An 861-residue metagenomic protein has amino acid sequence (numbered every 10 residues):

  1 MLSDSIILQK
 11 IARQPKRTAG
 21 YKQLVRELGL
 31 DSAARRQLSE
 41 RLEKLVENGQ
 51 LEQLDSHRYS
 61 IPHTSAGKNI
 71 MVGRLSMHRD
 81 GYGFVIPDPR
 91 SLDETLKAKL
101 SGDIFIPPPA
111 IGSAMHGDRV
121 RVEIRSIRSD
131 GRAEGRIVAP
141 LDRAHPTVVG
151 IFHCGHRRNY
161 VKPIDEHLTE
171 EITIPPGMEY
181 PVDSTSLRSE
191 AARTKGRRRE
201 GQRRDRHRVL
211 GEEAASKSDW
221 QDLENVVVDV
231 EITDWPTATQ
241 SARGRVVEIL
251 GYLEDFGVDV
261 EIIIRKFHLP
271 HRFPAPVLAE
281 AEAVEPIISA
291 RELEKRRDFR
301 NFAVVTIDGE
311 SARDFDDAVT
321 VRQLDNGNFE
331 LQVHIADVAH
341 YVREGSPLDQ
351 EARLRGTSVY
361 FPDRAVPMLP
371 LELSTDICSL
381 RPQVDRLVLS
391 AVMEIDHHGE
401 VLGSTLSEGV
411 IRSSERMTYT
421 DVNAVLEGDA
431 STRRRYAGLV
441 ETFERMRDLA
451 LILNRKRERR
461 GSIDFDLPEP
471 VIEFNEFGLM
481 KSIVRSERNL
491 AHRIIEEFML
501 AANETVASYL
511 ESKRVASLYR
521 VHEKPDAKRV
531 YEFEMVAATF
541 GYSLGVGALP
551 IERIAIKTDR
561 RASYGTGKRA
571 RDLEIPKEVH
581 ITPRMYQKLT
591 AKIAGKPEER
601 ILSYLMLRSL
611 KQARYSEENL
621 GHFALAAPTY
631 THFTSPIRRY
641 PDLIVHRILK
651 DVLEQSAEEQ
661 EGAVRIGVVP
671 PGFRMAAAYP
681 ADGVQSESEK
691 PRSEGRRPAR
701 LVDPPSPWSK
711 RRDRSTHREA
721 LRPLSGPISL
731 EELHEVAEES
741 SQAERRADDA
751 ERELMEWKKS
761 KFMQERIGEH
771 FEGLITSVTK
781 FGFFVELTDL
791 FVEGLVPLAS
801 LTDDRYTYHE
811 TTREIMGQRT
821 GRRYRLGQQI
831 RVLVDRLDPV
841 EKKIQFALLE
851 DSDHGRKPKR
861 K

Functional and structural regions predicted by a protein language model:
M1-Q332, A339-V384, R416, D421-A424 (+4 more regions): Charge-lined substrate channels and their catalytic hotspots, especially those that engage the 3′ end of RNA
F84-D88, F105, Y160-D165, F784-D789 (+2 more regions): Short, acidic/hydrophobic/Gly-rich beta-strand patch recurrent on exposed beta strands that often constitutes part
E224, D229, D234-A238, Y252-F256 (+7 more regions): Electropositive polyanion-binding surfaces
Y806: Oxyanion-binding/catalytic loops of NTP- or PPi-dependent enzymes
